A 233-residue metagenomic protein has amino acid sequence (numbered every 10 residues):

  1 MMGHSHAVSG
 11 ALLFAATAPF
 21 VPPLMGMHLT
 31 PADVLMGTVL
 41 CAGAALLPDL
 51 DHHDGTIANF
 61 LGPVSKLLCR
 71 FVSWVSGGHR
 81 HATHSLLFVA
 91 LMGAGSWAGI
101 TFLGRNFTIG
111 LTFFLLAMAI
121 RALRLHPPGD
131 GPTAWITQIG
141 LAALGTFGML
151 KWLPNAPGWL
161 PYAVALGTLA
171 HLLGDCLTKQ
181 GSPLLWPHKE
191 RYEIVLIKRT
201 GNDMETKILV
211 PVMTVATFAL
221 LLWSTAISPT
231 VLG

Functional and structural regions predicted by a protein language model:
M1-G233: N-terminal membrane-targeting hydrophobic helices
